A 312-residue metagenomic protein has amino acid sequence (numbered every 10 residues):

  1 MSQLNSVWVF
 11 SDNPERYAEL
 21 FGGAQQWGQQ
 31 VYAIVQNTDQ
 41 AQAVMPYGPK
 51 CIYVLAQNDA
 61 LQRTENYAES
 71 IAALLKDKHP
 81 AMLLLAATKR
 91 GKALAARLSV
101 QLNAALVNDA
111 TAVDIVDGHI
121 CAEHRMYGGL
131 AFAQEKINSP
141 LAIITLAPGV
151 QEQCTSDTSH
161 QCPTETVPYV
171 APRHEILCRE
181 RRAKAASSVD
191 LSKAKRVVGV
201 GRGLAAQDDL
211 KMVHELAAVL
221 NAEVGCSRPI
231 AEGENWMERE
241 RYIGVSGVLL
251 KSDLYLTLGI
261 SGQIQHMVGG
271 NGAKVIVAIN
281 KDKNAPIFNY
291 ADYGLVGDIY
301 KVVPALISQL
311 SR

Functional and structural regions predicted by a protein language model:
M1-R312: N-terminal glycine-rich FAD/FM-binding segment characteristic of electron-transfer flavoproteins
